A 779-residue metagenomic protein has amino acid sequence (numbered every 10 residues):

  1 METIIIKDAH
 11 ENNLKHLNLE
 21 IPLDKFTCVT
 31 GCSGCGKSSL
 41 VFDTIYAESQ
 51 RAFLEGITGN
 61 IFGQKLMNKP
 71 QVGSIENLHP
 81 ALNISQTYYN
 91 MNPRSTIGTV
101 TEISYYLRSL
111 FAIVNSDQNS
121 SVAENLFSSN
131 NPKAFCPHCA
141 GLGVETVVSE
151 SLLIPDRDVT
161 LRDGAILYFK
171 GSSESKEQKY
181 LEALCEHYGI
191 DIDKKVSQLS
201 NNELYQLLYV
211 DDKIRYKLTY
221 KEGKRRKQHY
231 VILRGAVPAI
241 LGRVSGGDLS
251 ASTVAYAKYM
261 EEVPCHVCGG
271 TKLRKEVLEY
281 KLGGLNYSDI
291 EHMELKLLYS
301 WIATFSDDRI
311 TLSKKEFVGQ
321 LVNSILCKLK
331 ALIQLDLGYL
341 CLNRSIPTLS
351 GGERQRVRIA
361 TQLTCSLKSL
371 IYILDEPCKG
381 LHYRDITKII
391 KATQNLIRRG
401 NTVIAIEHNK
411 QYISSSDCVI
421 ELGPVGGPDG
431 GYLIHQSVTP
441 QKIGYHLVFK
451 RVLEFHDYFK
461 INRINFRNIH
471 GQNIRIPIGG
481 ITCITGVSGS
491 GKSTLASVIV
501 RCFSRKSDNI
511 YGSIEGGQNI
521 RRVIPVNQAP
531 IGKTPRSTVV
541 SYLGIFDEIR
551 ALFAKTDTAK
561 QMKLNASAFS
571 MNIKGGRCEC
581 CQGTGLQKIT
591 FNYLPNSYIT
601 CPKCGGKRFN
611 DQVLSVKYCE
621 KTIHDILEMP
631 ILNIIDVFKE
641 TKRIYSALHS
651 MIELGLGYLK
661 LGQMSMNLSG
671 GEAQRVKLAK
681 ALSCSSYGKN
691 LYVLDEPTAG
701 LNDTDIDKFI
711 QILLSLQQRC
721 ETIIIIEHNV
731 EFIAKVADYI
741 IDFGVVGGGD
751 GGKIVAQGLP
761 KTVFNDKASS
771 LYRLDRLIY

Functional and structural regions predicted by a protein language model:
E2-T348, Q355-T361, C365-L370, A392 (+8 more regions): P-loop/Walker A nucleotide phosphate-binding surfaces of NTP-dependent enzymes
S345, E376-P377, M664, L694-P697: Walker B catalytic motif
D375, H382, D695, L701-N702: ABC-family nucleotide-binding domains
Y383-K391, D703-Q711: Conserved D-loop/post-Walker B switch-helix segment of ABC ATPase nucleotide-binding domains
I406-H408, E727-H728: H-loop/switch region of ABC-family ATPase nucleotide-binding domains
I413-S414, I733-K735: A short, surface-exposed alpha-helical micro-motif characterized by mixed small hydrophobic and charged/polar residues
C418, Y739, Q757: Short, glycine/charged-rich "phosphate-handling" switch motifs in NTP-dependent and phosphotransfer domains
E421-H446, V745-L774: Conserved beta-strand-loop-alpha-helix hinge in the C-terminal portion of ABC ATPase nucleotide-binding domains
